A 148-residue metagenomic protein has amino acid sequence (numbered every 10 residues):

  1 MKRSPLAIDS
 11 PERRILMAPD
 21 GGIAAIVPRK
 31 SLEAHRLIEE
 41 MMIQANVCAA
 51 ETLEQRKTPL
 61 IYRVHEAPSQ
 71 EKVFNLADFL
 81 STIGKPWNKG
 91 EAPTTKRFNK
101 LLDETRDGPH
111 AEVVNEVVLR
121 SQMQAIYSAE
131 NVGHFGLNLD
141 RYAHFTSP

Functional and structural regions predicted by a protein language model:
M1-P148: Electropositive polyanion-binding surfaces
